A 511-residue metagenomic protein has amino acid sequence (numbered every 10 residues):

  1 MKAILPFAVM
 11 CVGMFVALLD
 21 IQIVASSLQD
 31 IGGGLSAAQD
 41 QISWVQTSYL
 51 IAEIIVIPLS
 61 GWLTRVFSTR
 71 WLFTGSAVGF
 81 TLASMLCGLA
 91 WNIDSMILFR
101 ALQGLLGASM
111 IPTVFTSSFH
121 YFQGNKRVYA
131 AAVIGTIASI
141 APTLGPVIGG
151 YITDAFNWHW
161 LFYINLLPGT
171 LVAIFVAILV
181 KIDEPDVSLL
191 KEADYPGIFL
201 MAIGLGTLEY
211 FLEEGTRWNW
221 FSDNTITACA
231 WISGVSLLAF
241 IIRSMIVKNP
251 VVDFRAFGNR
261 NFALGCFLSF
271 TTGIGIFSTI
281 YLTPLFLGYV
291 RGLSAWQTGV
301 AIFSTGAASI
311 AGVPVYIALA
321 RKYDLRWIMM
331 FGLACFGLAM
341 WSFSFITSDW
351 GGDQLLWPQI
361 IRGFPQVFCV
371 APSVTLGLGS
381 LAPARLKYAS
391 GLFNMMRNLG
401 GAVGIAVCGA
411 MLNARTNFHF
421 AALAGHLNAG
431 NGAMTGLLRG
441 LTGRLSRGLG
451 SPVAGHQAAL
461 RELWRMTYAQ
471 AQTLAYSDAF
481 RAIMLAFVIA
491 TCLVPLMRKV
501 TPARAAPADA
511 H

Functional and structural regions predicted by a protein language model:
K2-G61, R65-R70, S84, S95-M96 (+7 more regions): Transmembrane core module of solute transporters
Q22, G88, G104-P112, A141-T143 (+3 more regions): Small-residue-rich segments within alpha-helical transmembrane domains of MFS-like 12-TM solute carriers
S26, I57-I198, E214, D223: Helix-loop-helix hairpins in multi-pass membrane proteins, especially solute transporters
S27, Q41, L171, N398-I489 (+2 more regions): Hydrophobic transmembrane architecture of multi-pass small-molecule transporters
Q41, K126-V133, R385-L392, A475: Cytoplasmic loop-to-transmembrane helix junctions
V133-I137, L268, L392-M396: Hydrophobic alpha-helical segments of secondary membrane carriers
A141-P146, L355-G440: Small-residue-rich alpha-helical segments with characteristic i,i+4
L166-P185, A202-E214, I232-I246, T491-R498: C-terminal membrane-cytosol helix-exit motif in multi-pass small-molecule transporters
